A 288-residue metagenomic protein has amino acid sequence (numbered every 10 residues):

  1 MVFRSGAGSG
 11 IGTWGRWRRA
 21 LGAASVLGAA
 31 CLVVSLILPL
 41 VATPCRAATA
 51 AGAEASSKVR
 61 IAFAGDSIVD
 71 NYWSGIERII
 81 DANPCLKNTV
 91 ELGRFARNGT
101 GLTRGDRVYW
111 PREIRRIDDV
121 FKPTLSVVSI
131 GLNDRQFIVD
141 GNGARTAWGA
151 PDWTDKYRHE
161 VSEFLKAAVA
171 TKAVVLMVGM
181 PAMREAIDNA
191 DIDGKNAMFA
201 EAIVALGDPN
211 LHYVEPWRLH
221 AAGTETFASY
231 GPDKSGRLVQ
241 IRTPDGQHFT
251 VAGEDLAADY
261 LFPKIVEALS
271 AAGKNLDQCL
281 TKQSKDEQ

Functional and structural regions predicted by a protein language model:
M1-F63, I68-D70, S74, C85-N88 (+2 more regions): N-terminal secretory targeting modules
G52-D152: Conserved SGNH/GDSL esterase-like catalytic core that processes O-acyl groups on lipids and polysaccharides
I68, Y72, I76, W110-I114 (+7 more regions): Stable alpha-helical elements in mature extracytoplasmic
I80, A168, I203-L206: A generic structural signal for well-ordered alpha-helical segments
S129, V178-G179: Alpha/beta-hydrolase-fold catalytic nucleophile elbow
L132-D155, P181-N196, A221-A222: Serine-dependent acyl-ester chemistry module
A170-V174: A short helix->loop->beta-strand "cap" motif at the edges of active sites that frequently abuts
A182-Q288: Catalytic His-Asp segment of secreted/periplasmic serine-dependent ester chemistry enzymes
